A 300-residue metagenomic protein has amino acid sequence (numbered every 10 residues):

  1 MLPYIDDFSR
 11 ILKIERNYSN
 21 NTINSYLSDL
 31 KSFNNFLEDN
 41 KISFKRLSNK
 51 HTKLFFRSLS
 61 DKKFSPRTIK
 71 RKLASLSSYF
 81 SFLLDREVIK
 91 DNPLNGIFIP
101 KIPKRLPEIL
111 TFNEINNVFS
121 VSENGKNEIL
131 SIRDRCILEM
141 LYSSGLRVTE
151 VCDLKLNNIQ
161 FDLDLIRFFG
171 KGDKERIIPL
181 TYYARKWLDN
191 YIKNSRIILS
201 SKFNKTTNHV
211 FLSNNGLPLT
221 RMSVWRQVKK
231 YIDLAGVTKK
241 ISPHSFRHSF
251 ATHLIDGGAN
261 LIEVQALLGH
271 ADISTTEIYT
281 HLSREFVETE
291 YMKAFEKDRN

Functional and structural regions predicted by a protein language model:
M1-N300: Conserved catalytic core of the tyrosine transesterase superfamily
